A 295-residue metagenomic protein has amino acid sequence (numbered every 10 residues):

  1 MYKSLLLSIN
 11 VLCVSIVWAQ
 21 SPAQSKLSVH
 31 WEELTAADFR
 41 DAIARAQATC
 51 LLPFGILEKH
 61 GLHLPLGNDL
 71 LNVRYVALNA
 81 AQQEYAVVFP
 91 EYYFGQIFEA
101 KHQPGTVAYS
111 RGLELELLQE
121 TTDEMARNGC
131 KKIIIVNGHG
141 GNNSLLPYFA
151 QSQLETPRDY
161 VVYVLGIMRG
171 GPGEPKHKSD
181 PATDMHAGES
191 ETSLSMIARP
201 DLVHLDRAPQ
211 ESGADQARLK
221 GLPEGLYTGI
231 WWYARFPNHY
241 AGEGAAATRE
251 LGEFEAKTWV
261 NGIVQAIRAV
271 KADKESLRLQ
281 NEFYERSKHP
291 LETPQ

Functional and structural regions predicted by a protein language model:
S4-V17: Bacterial N-terminal signal peptides
Q20-G112, E116-K132, G140-Q295: Extended, histidine- and acidic-residue-enriched regions that form the cofactor-binding/catalytic faces
